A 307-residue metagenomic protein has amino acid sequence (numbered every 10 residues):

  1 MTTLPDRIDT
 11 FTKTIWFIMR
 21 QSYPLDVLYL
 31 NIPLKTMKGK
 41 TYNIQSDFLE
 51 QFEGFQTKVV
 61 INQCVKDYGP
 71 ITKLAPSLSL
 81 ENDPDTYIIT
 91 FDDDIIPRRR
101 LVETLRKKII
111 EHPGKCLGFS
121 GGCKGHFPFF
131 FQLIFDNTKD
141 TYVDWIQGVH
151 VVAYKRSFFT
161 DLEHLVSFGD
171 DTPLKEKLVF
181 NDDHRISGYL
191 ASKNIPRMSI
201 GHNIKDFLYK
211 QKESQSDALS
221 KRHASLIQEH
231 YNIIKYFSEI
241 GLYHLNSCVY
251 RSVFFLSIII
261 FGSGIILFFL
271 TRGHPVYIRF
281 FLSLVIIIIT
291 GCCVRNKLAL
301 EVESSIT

Functional and structural regions predicted by a protein language model:
M1-D6, Q21: A conserved hydrophobic helix/loop-capping motif in glycosyltransferases and polysaccharide synthases
T2, T10, T14, L165-I259: C-terminal catalytic/acceptor-binding lobe
W16-L25: Short, acidic, metal-binding catalytic loop of nucleotide-sugar glycosyltransferases
P33-P84: Active-site-proximal specificity loops/subdomain of glycosyltransferases
D85-D94: Short beta-strand-to-loop acidic/aromatic patch adjacent to the donor-nucleotide binding site
I96-D170: Conserved catalytic core of nucleotide-sugar-dependent glycosyltransferases
G273-V285: Hydrophobic alpha-helical transmembrane segments
I287-I306: Membrane-helix interfacial anchor on the cytosolic side
